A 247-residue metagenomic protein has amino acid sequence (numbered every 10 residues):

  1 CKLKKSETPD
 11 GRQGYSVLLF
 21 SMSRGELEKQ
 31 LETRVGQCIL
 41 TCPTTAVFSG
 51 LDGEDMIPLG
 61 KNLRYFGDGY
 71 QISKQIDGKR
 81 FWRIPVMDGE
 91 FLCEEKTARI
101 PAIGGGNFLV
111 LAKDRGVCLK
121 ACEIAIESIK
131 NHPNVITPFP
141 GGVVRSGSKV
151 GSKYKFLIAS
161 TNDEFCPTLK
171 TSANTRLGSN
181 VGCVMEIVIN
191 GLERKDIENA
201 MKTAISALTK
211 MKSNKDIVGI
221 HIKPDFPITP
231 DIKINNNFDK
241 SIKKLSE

Functional and structural regions predicted by a protein language model:
C1-K4, S21, K29-V184, T203 (+4 more regions): Conserved mixed alpha/beta catalytic, RNA-binding, or beta-rich assembly cores of soluble enzyme, regulatory
C1-L3, P9-L18: Conserved small-residue
P9-G14, A173-M185, E193-K195: Short, solvent-exposed interaction modules
V17-G25: Short gly/ser-rich anion-binding loops that grip negatively charged ligand groups
R24, R115, L192-R194: Short, glycine-/Ser/Thr-/acidic-enriched flexible segments
D196-A200: Ser/Thr/Pro-rich, low-complexity mucin-like regions that serve as glycosylated stalks/linkers or repetitive adhesive
